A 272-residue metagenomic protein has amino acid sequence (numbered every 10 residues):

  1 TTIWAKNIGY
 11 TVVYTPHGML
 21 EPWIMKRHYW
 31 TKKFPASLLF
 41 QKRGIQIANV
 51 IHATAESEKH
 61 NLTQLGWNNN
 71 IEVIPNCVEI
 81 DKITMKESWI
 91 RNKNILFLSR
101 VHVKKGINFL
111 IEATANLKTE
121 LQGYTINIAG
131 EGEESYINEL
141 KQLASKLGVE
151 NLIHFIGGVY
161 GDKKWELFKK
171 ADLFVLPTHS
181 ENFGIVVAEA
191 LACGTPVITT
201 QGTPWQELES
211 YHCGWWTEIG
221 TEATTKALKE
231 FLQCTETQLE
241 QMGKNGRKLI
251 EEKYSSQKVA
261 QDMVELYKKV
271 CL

Functional and structural regions predicted by a protein language model:
N7, L20, K33-I51: Membrane-proximal helix-turn-helix segments that form the acceptor-binding/catalytic region of lipid-linked
S57, C77: Carbohydrate-associated surface elements
K93, F97-N116, L121, I126 (+1 more regions): A conserved mid-protein helix/loop that constitutes part of the nucleotide-sugar donor-binding site
N138-V159: Nucleotide-activated donor-binding/catalytic signature segment of Leloir-type glycosyltransferases, i.e., the conserved
H179: Aromatic "clamp/platform" in nucleotide-sugar-dependent glycosyltransferases that forms part of the donor/acceptor
P196-T200: Short hydrophobic beta-strand element within catalytic cores of glycosyltransferases and related nucleotide-activated
Q206-E230, T237: Change "using UDP/GDP/dTDP sugars" to "using nucleotide sugars
E230, T237-K253, V259-E265: A short, well-ordered alpha-helix in the C-terminal region of glycosyltransferases
